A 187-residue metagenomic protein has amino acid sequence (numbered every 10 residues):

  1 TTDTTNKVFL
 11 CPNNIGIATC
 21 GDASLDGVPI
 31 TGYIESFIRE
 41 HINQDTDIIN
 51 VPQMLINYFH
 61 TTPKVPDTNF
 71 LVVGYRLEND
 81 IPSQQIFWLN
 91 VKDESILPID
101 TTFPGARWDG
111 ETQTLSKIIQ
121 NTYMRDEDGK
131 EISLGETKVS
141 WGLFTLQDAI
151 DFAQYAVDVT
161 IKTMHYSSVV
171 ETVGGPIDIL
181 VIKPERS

Functional and structural regions predicted by a protein language model:
T1-S187: N-terminal nucleophile
